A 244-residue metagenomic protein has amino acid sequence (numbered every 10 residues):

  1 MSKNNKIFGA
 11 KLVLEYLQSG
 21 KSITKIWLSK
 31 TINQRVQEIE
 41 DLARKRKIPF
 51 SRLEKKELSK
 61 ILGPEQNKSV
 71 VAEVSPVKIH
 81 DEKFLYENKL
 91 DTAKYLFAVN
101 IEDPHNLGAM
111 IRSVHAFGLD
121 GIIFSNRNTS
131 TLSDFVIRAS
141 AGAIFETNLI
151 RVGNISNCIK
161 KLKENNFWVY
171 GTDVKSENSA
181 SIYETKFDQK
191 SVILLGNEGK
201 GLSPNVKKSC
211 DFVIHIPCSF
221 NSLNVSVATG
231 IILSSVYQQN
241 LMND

Functional and structural regions predicted by a protein language model:
M1-E87: N-terminal positively charged helical leader segments and presequences
G9, V99, N106, S203 (+1 more regions): Active-site helix-initiating loop/hinge in glycosyltransferases
L14, S19-G20, R138-A141, P204-D244: Structured adenosyl-cofactor binding patch, chiefly the S-adenosyl-L-methionine
E15-K21, L28, R44, I48 (+1 more regions): RNA substrate-binding interface of SAM-dependent RNA methyltransferases
T31, K55-E57, R127-T129, E198-K200 (+1 more regions): Short, acidic/turn-prone active-site loops that include or flank metal/cofactor- and phosphate-binding residues
R35-V36, T129-F135, K200-V206: Short, glycine/polar-rich helix-capping loops at beta-to-alpha or helix-loop-helix junctions that flank or form
K56-I61, K78-H80, I155-I159, E177-N178 (+1 more regions): A short acidic, often aromatic-flanked loop/helix-cap motif at beta-alpha or helix-coil junctions that lines enzyme
Y170-V225: Active-site/ligand-binding-proximal alpha/beta "capping" segment
